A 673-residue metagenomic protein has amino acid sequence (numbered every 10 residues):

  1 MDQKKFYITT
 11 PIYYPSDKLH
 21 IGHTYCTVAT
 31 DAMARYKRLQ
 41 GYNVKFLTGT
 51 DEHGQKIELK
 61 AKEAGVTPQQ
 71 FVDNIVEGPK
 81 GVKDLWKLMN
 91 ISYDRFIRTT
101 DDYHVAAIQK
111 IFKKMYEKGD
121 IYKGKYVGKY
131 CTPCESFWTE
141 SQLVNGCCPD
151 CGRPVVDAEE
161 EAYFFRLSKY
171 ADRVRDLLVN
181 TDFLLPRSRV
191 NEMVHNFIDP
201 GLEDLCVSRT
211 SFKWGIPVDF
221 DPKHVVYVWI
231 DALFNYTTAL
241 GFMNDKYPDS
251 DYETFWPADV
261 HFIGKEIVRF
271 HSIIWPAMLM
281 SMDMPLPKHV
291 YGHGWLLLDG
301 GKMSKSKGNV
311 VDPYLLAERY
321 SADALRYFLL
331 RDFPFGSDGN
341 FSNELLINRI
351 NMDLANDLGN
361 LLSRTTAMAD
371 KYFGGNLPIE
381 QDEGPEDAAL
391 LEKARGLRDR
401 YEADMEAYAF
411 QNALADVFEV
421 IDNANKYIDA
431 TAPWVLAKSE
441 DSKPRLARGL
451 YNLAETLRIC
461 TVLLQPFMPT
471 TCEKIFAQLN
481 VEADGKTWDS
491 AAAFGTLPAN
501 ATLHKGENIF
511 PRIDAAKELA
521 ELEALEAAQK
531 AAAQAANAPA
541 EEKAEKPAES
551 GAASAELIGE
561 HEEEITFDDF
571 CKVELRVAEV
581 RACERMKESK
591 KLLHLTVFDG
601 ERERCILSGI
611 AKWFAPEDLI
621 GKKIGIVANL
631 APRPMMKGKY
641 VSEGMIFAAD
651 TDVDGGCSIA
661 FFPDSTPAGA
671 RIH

Functional and structural regions predicted by a protein language model:
M1-T48, Y103-A107, C151, D157-K371 (+1 more regions): Structured secondary-structure scaffolds
D2-F71, I97-F112, E117, C134 (+7 more regions): N-terminal catalytic cores of NTP/NDP-binding nucleotidyl/phosphoryl-transfer enzymes
F71-Y130: A broadly conserved sequence feature marking short terminus-proximal activation segments in nucleic acid-centric
M89-F96, Y116-K129, S141-Q142, V156-A158 (+3 more regions): Short secondary-structure capping/junction motifs at helix and strand boundaries
K118-A171, R175: Cys/His-rich short segments
K123, K129, D332, S337 (+3 more regions): Helix-rich, typically C-terminal accessory recognition domains appended to large enzymatic cores
I475-D569: Intrinsic disorder at enzyme termini
E541-H673: Phosphate-backbone binding interfaces of nucleic-acid-interacting proteins
